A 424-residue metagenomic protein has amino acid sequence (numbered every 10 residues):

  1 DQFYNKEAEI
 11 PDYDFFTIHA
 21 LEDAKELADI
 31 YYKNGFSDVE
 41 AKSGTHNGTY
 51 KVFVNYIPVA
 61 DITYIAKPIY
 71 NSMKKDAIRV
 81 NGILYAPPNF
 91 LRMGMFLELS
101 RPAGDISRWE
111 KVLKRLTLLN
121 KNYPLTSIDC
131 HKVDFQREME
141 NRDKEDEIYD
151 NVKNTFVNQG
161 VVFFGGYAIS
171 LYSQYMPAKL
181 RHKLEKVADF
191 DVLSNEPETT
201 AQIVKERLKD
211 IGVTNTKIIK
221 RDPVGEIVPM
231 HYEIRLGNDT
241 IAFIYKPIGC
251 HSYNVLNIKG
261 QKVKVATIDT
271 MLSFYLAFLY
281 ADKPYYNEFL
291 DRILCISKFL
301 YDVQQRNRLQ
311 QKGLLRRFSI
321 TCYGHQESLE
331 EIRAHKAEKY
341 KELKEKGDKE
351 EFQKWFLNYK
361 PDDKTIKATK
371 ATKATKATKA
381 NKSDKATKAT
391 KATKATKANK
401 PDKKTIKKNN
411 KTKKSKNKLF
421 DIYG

Functional and structural regions predicted by a protein language model:
D1-L21, I148-E198: Active-site nucleotide-donor binding segment shared across nucleotidyl transfer reactions
L21-A28, E198-K205: Short, conserved charged micro-motifs
I30-N71, R207-S252: Conserved catalytic core of two-metal-ion nucleotidyltransferases
A77, N81-E98, G260-Y280: Phosphate-handling catalytic interfaces
F96-L171: Helical scaffold of the NTase/Pol beta-like nucleotidyltransferase catalytic core
P124-D150, L294-K367: C-terminal, non-catalytic extensions of nucleic-acid polymerases
T365-K400: Long, intrinsically disordered low-complexity tandem-repeat segments
I366, I406, L419-Y423: Hydrophobic/aromatic hotspots within intrinsically disordered, low-complexity regions
